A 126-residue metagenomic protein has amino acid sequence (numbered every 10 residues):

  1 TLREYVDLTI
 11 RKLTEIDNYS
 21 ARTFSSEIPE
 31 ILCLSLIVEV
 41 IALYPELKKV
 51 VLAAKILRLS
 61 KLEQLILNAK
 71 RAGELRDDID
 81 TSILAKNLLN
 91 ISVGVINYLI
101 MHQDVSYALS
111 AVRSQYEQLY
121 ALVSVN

Functional and structural regions predicted by a protein language model:
T1-E30, A85-L88: Hydrophobic alpha-helical connector segments
D7, L59-L67, T81-A85, L109-Y120: An amphipathic alpha-helix signature
L13-F24, K49-I56, V123-S124: A ubiquitous short alpha-helical element
I28-S35, P45-R71, I83-K86: Amphipathic alpha-helical packing segments from all-alpha helical-bundle domains
P29-L34, V38, D78-Y98, S114-L119: Hydrophobic alpha-helical segments that form the core of small-molecule binding pockets and/or dimer interfaces
A42-L43, N68, L88-S106, A121-N126: Amphipathic C-terminal alpha-helical segment
